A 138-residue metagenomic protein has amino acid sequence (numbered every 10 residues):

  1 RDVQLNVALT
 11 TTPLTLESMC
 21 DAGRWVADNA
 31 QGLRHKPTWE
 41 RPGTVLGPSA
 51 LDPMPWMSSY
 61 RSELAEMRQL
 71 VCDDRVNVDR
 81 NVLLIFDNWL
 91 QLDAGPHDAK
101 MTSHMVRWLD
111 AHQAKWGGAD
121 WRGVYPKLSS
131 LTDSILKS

Functional and structural regions predicted by a protein language model:
R1-S138: Radical SAM enzyme [4Fe-4S]-AdoMet core and its adjacent flexible, acidic and glycine-rich loops/tails across
